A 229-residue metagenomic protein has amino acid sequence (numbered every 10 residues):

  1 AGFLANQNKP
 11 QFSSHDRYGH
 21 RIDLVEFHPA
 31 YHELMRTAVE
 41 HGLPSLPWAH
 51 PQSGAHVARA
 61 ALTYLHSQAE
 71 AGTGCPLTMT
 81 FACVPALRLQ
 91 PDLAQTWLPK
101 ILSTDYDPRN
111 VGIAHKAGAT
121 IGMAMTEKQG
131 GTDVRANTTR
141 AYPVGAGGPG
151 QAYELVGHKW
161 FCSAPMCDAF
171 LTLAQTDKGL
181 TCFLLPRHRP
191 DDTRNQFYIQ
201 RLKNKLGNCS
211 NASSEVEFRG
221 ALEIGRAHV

Functional and structural regions predicted by a protein language model:
A1-Q52, A71: Extended, charge-enriched "interface" segments that sit outside catalytic cores
P47-A86: Extended, domain-scale alpha-helical bundle/helix-rich regions
H50-A60, P149-A152, L222-R226: Active-site-adjacent bridging/hinge elements
P91-T139, P143-V144, G148-Q151: Internal maturation/activation junctions in enzymes
Q129-T132, F161-S163, Q175, K205-S213: Short Gly/Pro-enriched turn/cap motifs at secondary-structure boundaries
G150-F197: A short core secondary-structure module
D191-T193, Q200, E215-R226: A glycine-rich, basic-preceded beta-loop-alpha segment at the flavin cofactor/substrate interface of flavin-utilizing
